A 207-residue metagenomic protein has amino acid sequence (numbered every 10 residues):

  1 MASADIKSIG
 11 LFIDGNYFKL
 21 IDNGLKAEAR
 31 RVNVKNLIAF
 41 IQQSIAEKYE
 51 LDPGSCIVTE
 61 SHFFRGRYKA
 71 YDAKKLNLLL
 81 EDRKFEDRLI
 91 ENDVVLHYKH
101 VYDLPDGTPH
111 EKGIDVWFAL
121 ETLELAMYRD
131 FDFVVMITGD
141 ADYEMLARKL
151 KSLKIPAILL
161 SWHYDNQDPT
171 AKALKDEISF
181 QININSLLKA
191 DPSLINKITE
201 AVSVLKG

Functional and structural regions predicted by a protein language model:
M1-H110, P156, H163-D165: Domain-level signal for Mg2+-assisted phosphodiester chemistry and nucleotide/NA-binding surfaces in nucleic-acid
F85-G207: Nuclease catalytic cores that cleave nucleic-acid phosphodiester bonds, predominantly acidic two-metal-ion
